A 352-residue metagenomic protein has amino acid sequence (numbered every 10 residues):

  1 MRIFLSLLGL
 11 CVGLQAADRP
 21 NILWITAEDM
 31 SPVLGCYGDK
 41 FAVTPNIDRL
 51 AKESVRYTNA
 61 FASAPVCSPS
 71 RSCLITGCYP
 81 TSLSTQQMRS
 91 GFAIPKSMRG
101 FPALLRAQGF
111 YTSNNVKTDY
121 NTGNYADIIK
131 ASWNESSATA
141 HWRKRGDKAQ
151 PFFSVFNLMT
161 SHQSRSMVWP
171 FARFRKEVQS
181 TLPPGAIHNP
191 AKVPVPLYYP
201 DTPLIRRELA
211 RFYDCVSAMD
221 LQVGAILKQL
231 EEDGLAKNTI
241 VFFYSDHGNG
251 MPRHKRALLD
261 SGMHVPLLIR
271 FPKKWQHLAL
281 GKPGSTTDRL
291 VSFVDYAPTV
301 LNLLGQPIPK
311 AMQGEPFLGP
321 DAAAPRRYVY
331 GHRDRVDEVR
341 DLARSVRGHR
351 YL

Functional and structural regions predicted by a protein language model:
I3-G13: Sec-dependent N-terminal signal peptides
V12-L352: Formylglycine-dependent sulfatase
